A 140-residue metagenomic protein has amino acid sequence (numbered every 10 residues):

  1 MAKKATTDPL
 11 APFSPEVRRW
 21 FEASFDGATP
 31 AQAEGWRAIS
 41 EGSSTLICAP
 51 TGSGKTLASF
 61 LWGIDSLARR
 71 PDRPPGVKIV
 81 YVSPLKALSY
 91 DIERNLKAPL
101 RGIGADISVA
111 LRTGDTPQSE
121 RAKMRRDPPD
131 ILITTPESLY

Functional and structural regions predicted by a protein language model:
M1-K4: Short Lys/Arg-rich cationic patches that frequently serve as NLS/NoLS or arginine-rich RNA/DNA-binding motifs
T6, P12-R18, S24-Y140: Conserved P-loop/Walker A NTP-binding site and adjacent catalytic elements of P-loop NTPases
